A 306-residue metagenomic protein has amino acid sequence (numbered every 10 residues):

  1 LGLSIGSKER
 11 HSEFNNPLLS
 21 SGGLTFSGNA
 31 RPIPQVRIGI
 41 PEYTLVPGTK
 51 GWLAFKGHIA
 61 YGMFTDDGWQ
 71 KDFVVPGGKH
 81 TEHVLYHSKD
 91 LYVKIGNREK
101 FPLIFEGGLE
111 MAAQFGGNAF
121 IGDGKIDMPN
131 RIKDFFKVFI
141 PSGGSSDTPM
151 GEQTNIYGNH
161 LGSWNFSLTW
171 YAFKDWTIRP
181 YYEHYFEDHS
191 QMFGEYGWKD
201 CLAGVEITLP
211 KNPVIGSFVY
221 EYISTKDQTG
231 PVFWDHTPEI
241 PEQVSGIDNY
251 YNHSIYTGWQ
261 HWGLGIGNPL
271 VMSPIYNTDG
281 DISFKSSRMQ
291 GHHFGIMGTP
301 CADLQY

Functional and structural regions predicted by a protein language model:
L1, G39-P41, V84-L85, Y92-G96 (+3 more regions): Transmembrane beta-barrel domains of outer membrane proteins
G2, Q35, A54-K56, S88-D90 (+5 more regions): Extracellular structured ligand-interaction cores
L3-E9, F55-M63, F105-A113, P180-H184 (+2 more regions): Transmembrane beta-barrel strands of outer-membrane/channel proteins
S7-K94, G108, Q114-Y157: Surface-exposed coil loops of outer-membrane beta-barrel proteins
E9-H11, T44, M63-T65, E99 (+5 more regions): Short loop/turn segments at secondary-structure transitions that flank enzyme active sites
F14, F26, F55, F64 (+14 more regions): Phenylalanine-focused residue identity feature
Y43-G57, K94-E106, Y171-T177, L209-I215 (+1 more regions): Short loop/turn motifs that connect adjacent beta-strands in outer-membrane beta-barrel proteins
P149-S167, Y171-Y306: Outer-membrane beta-barrel pore domains
